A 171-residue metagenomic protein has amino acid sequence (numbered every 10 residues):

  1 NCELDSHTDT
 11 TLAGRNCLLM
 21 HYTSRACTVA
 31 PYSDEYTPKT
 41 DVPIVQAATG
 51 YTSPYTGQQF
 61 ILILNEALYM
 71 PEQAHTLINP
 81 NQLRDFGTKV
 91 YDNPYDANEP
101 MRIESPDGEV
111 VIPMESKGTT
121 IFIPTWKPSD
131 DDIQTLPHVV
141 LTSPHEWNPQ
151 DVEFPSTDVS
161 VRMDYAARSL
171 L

Functional and structural regions predicted by a protein language model:
N1-C2, E72: A generic hydrophobic-helix recognition signal that picks specific residues within alpha-helical hydrophobic
C2-H7, T11-A13: Short hydrophobic beta-strand that contains or immediately precedes a catalytic carboxylate
D9, C17-L18, G108: Residue-level signature for short turns and capping positions that connect secondary-structure elements
L12-N16, F86: Short hydrophobic alpha-helical segments that form membrane-spanning helices or hydrophobic packing faces of helical
R15-T37: Covalent nucleotidyltransferase core used to form phosphodiester bonds in nucleic acids
Y22-A26, P38-L171: Aspartic protease core domain of the pepsin/retropepsin superfamily
